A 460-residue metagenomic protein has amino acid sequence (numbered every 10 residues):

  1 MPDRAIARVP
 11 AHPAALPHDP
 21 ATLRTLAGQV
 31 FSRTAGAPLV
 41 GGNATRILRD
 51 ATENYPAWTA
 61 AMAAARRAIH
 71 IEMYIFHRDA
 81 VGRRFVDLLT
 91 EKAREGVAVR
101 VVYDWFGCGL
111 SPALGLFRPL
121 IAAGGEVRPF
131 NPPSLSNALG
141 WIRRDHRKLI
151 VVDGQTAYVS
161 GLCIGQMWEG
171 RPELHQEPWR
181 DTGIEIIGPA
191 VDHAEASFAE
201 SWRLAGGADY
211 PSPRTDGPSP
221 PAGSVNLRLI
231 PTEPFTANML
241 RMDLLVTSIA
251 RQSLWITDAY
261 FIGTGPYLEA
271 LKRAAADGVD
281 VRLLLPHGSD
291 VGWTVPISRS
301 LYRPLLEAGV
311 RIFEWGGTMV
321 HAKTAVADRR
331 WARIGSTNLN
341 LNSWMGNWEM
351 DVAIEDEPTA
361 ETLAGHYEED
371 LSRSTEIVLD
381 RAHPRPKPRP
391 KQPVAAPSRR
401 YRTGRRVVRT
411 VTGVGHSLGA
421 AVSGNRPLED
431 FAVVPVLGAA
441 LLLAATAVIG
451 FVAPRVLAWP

Functional and structural regions predicted by a protein language model:
P2-A444, V448-V456: Charged, low-complexity intrinsically disordered terminal segments
